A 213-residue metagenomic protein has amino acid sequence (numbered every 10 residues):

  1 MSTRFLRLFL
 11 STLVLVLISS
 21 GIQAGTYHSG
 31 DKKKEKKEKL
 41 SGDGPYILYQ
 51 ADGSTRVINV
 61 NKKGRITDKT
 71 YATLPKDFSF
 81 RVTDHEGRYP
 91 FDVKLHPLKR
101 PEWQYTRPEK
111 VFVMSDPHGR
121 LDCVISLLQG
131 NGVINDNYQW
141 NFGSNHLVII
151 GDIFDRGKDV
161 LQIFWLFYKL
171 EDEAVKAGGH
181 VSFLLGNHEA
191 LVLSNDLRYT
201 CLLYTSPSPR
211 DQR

Functional and structural regions predicted by a protein language model:
S2-L10: Bacterial N-terminal signal peptides that target proteins for export
F5, G21-A24: Domain-scale selection of a single, long terminal region that carries the protein's primary operational module
S11-I18: Bacterial N-terminal signal peptides
L17, R120, E173-A177: Secondary-structure boundary elements
A24-V113: Acidic, histidine-bearing metal-coordination/catalytic regions of metal-dependent phosphoesterases
D77, R81-I163: N-terminal active-site segment of His-dependent metallophosphoesterases
Q129-L203: Core catalytic region of metal-dependent phosphoesterases/phosphodiesterases, especially metallo-beta-lactamase-like
Y204-R213: Single conserved hydrophobic/aromatic residue that forms the stacking wall/gate of nucleotide- or nucleobase-binding
